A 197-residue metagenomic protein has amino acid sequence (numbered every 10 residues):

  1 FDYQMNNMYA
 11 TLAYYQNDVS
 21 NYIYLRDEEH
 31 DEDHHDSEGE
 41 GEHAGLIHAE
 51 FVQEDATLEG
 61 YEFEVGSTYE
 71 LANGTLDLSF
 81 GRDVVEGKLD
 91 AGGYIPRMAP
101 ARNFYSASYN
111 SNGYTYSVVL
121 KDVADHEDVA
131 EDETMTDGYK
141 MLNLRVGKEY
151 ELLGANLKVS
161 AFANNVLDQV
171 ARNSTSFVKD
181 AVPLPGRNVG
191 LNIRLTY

Functional and structural regions predicted by a protein language model:
F1-Y3, F63-S67, Y105-Y109, L144-K148 (+2 more regions): Residues on the lipid-exposed face of transmembrane beta-strands in outer-membrane beta-barrel proteins
Q4-N6, T57-Y61, A99-N103, G138-L142 (+1 more regions): Residues that define the transmembrane beta-barrel architecture of outer-membrane proteins
Q4-N7, Y69-L76, E151-K158: Short loop/turn motifs that connect adjacent beta-strands in outer-membrane beta-barrel proteins
Y9-V19, H34-E127, L167-V170, R194: Gram-negative outer-membrane beta-barrel transporters
L25-D27: A surface-exposed, glycine/aromatic-enriched loop/edge motif typical of exported proteins
D90-R97, E131-D132, T136, P183: Solvent-exposed loop/turn segments connecting transmembrane beta-strands in outer-membrane beta-barrel proteins
D125-D128, K148-Y197: C-terminal beta-signal and adjacent terminal beta-strands/loops of Gram-negative outer-membrane beta-barrel proteins
T134-M141, Y197: Outer-membrane beta-barrel transmembrane domain signature
